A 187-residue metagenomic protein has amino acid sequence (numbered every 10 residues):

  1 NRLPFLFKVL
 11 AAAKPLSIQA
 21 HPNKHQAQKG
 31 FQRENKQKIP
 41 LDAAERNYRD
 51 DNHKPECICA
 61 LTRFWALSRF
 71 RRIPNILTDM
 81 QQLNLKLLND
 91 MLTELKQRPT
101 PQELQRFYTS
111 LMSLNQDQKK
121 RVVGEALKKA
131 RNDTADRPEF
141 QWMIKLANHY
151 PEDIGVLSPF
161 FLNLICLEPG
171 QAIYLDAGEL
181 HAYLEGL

Functional and structural regions predicted by a protein language model:
N1-Q171, E179-L187: Active-site region of the double-stranded beta-helix
